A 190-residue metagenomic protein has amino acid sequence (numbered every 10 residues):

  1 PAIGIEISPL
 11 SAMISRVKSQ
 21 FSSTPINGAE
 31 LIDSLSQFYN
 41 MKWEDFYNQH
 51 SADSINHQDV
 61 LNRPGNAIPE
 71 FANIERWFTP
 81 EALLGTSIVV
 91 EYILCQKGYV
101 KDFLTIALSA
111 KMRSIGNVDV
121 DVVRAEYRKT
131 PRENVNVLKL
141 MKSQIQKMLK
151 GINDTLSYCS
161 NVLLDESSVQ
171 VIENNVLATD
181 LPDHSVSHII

Functional and structural regions predicted by a protein language model:
A2-E6: Conserved SAM-binding motif I beta-strand of class I
L10-V89: Conserved phosphoryl-transfer catalytic core
T79-I190: SAM-dependent nucleic-acid methyltransferase catalytic core
